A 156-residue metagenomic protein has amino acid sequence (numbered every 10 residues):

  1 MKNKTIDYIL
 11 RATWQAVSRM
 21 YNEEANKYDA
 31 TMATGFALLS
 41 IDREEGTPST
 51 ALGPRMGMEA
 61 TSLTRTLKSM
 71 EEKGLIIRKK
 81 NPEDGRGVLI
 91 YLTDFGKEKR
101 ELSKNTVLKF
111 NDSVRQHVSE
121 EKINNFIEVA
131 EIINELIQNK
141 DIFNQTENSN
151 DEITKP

Functional and structural regions predicted by a protein language model:
M1-Y28: N-terminal leader segment of winged-helix/HTH proteins
K2, I6, A33-T34, F95 (+1 more regions): N-terminal positioning helix adjacent to the helix-turn-helix/winged-helix DNA-binding module
N3, E59-A60, L89-L92, T146-P156: Membrane-interacting alpha-helical segments
I9, T34-S40, P54-R55, S62 (+4 more regions): Residue-level recognition of specific faces of alpha-helices
W14, L39-R43, K104: Short, locally clustered residues in the helix-turn-helix/winged-helix DNA-binding domain
S18, K68-E128, E135: Charged, amphipathic alpha-helical coiled-coil/dimerization segments
R19-S62, K73: N-terminal helix-turn-helix DNA-binding core of bacterial DNA-binding proteins
E120-P156: C-terminal regulatory/oligomerization modules of transcriptional regulators
